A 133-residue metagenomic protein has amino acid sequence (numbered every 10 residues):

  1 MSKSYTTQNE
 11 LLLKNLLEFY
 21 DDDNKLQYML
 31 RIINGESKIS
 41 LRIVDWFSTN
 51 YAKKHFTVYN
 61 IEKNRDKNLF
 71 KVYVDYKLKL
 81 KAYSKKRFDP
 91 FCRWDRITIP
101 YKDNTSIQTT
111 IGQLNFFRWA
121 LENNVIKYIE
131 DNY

Functional and structural regions predicted by a protein language model:
M1-F88, I99, I111: Long, compositionally biased non-globular segments that serve regulatory/targeting/scaffolding roles in eukaryotic
Y76, N104-Q108, F117: Conserved aromatic-histidine-acidic binding/catalytic patches
F88-D89, R93-Y101, T105: IQ-motif-like calmodulin-binding regions
P100-K102, I111-Q113, W119: Alpha-helical bundle/repeat cores within regulatory domains of eukaryotic proteins
E122-Y133: Long, highly charged low-complexity segments enriched in Glu/Asp and Lys/Arg with interspersed Ser/Thr
